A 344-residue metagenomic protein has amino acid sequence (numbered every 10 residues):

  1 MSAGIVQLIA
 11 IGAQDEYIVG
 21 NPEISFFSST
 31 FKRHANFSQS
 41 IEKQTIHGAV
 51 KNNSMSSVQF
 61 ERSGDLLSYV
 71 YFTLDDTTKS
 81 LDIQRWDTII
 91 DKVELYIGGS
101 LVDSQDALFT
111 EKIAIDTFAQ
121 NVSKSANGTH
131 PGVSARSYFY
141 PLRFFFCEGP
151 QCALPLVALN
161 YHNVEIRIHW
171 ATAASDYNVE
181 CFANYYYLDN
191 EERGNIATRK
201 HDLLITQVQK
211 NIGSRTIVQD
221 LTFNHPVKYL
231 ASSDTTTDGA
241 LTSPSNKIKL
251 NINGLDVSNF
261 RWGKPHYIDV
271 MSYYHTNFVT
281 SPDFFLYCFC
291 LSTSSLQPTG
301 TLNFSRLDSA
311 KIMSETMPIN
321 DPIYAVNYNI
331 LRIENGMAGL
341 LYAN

Functional and structural regions predicted by a protein language model:
M1-N344: Short, low-complexity Pro/Thr/Gly
